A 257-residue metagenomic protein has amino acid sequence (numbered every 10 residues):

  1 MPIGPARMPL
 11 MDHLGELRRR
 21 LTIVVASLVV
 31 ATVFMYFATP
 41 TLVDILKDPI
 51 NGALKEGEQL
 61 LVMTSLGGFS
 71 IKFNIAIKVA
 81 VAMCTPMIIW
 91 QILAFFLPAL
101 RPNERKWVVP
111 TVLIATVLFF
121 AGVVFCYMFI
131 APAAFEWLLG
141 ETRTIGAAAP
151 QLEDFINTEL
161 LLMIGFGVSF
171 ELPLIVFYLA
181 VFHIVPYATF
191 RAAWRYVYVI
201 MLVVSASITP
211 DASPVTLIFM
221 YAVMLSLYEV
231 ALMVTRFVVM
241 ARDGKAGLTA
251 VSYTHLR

Functional and structural regions predicted by a protein language model:
M1-L256: Membrane topogenic/interface segments and analogous intrinsically disordered interaction regions
